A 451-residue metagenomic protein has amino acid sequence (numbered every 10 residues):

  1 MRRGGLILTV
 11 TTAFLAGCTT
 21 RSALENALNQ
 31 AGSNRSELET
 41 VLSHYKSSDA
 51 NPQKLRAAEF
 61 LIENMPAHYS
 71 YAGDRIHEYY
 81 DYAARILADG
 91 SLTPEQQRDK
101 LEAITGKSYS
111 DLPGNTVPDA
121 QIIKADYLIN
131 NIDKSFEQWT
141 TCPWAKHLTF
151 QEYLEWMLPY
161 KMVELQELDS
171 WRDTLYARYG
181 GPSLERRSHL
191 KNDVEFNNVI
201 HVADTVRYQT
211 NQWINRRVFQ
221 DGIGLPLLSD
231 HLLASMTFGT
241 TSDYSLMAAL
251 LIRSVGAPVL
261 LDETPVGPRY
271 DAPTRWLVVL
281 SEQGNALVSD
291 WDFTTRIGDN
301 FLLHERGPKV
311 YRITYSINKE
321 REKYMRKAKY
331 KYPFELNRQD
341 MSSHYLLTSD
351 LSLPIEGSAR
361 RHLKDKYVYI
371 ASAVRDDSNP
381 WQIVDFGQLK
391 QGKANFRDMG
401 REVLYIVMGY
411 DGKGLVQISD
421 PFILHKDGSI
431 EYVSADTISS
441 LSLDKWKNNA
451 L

Functional and structural regions predicted by a protein language model:
A16-G17: C-terminal motif of bacterial Sec signal peptides marking the signal peptidase cleavage site
A23-G32, S47-D49, H189-Q209, V218-H231 (+1 more regions): Hydrophobic/aromatic-rich core segments of domains that either
T40, N51-M236, D271-A272: Secondary-structure boundary elements
S349-R361, L451: A short, amphipathic beta-strand motif
S358-S378: Short, ordered, surface-exposed loop/turn motifs in non-cytosolic proteins
D376-K393: Short, acidic Ser/Thr/Gly-rich low-complexity loop/linker segments typical of extracellular and cell-surface proteins
Q391-L415: Short Pro-Gly-centered beta-turn/loop motif in secreted/extracellular proteins
D411-S440: Structured interaction patches on ligand/partner-binding surfaces of diverse proteins
